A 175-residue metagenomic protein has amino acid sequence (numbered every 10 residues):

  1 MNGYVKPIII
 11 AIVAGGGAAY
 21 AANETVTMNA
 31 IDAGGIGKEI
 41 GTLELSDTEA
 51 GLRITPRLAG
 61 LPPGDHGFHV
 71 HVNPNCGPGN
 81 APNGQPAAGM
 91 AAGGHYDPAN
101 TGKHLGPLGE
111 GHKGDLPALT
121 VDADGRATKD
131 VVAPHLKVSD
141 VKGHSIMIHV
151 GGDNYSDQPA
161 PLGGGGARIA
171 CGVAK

Functional and structural regions predicted by a protein language model:
N2-I9, G15-K175: N-terminal leader/targeting pre-sequences
